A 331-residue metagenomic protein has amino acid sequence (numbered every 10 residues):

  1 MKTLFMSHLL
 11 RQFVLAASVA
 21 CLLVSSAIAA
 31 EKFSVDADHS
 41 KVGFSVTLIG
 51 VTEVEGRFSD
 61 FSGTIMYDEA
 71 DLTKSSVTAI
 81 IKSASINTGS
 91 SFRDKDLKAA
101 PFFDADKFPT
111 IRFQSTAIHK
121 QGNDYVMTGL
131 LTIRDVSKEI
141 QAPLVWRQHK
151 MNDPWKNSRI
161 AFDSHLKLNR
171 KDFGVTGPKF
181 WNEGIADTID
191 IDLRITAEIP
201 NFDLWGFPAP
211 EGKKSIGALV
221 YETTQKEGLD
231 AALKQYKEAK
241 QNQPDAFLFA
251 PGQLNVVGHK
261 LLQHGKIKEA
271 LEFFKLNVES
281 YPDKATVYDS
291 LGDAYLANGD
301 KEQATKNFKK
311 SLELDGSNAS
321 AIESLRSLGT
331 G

Functional and structural regions predicted by a protein language model:
A29-A218: Low-complexity, acidic/polar, glycine-enriched regions of mature
P251, I267, A285-T286, A319-S320: Helix-start (N-cap) detector for alpha-helical repeat units in TPR-like alpha-solenoids, especially tetratricopeptide
